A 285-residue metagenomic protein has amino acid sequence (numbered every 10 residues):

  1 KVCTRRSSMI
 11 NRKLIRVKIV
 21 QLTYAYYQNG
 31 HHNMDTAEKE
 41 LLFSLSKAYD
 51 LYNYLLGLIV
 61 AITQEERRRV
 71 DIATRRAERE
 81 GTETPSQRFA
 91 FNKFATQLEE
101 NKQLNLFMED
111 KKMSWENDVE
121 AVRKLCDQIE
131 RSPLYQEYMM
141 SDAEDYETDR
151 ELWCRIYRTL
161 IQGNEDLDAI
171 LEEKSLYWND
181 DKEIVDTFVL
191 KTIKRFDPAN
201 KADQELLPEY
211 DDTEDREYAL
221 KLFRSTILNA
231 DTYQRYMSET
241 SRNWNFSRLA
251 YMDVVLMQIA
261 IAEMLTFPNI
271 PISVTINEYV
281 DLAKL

Functional and structural regions predicted by a protein language model:
C3-L285: Class I Rossmann-like S-adenosyl-L-methionine
